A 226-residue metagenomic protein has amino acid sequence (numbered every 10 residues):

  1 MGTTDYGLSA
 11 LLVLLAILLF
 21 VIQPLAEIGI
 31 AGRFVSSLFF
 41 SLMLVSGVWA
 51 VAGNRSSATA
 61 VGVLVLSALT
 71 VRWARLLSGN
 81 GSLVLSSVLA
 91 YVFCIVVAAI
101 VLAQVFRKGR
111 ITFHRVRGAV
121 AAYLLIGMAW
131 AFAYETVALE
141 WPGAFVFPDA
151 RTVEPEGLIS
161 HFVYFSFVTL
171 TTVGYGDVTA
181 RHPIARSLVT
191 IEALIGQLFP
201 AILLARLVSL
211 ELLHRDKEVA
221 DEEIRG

Functional and structural regions predicted by a protein language model:
M1-V13: N-terminal membrane topogenic signal
A16-L19, S37-W49, V96-A99: Central hydrophobic cores of alpha-helical transmembrane segments in multi-pass inner-membrane proteins across all
F20-F34, G47-R55, L77: Short, hydrophobic transmembrane alpha-helix segments
P24-F40, A60-G62, L83-I95, S160-V163: Structural signature of hydrophobic alpha-helical transmembrane segments
L25-I28, G127-Y164: Outer-pore turret/helix-boundary of cation channels
R55-L66, L83-V92, I111-A122: Cytoplasmic-side transmembrane-helix entry/capping segments in multi-pass membrane proteins
V97-G143: Pore-domain transmembrane helices of cation channels
E156-E218: Pore domain of cation channels
